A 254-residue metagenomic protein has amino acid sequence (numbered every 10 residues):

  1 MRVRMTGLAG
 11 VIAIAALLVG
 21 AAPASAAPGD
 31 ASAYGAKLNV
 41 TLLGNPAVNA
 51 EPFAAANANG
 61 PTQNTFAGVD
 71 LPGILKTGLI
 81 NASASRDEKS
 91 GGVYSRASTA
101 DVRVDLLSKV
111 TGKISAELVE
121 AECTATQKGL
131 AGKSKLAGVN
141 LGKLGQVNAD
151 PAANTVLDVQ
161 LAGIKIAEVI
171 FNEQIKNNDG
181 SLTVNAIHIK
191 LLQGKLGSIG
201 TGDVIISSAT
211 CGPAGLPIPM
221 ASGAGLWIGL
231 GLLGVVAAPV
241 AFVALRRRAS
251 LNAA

Functional and structural regions predicted by a protein language model:
R2-G7, A13, V19-R247: Extended, solvent-exposed, non-transmembrane regions
S250-A254: Cytoplasmic C-terminal tails of single-pass
